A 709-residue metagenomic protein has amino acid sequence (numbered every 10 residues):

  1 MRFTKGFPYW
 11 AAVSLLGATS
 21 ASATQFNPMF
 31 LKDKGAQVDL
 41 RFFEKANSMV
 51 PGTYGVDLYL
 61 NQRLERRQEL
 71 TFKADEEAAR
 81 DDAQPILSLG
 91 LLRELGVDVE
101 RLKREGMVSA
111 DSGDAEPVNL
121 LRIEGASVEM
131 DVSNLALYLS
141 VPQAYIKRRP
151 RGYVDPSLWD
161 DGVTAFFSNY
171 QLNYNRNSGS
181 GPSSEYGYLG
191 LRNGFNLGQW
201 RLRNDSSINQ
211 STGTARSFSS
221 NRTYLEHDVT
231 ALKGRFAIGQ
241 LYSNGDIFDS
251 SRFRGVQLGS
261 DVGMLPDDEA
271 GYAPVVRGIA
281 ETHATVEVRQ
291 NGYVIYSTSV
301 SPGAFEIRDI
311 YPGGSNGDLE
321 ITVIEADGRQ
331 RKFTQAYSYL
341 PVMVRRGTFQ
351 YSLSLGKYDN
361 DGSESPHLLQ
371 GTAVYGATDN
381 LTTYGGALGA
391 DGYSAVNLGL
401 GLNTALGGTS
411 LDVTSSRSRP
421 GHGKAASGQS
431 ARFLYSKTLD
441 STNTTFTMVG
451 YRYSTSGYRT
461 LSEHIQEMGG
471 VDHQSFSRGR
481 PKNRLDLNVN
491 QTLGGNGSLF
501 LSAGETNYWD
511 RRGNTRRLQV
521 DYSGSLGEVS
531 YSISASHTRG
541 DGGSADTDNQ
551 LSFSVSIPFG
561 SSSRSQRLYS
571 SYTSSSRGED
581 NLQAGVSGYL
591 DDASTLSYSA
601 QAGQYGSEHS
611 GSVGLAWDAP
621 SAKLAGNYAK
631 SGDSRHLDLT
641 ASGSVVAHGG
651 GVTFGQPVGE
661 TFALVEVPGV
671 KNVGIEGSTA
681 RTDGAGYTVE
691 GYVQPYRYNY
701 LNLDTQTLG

Functional and structural regions predicted by a protein language model:
R2-G6, A12, A21-E269, Y572-A647 (+1 more regions): Post-signal-peptide, soluble extracytosolic/periplasmic N-terminal scaffold domains of envelope/secretory systems
K73, T679-T688: Short, acidic Ser/Thr/Gly-rich low-complexity loop/linker segments typical of extracellular and cell-surface proteins
A78-L87, I310-N316, Y687-G709: Short Pro-Gly-centered beta-turn/loop motif in secreted/extracellular proteins
Y153-W159, R192-Q199, Y224-F236, A377-D379 (+11 more regions): Outer-membrane beta-barrel proteins
G162-S180, L197-T212, F236-Q240, Q350-D359 (+11 more regions): Transmembrane beta-strand segments that form the barrel wall of outer-membrane beta-barrel proteins
S183-L189, S217-N221, Y272, G347 (+11 more regions): Residues that define the transmembrane beta-barrel architecture of outer-membrane proteins
G190-L191, T223-L225, V276, G371 (+9 more regions): Membrane-embedded beta-strands of outer-membrane beta-barrel proteins, especially the hydrophobic/small aromatic
T214-A215, Q240-S251, D412-N483, S534-S554 (+3 more regions): Outer-membrane beta-barrel translocator/channel fold
